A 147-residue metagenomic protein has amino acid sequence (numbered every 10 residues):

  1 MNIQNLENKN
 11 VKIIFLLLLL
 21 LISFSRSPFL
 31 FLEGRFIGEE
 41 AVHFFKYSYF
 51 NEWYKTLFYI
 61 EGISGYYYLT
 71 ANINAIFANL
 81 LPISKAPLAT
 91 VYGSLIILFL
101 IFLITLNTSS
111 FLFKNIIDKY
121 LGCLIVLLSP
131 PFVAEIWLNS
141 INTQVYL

Functional and structural regions predicted by a protein language model:
M1-S23: Start-transfer (signal-anchor) and selected internal transmembrane alpha helices of multi-pass inner/ER membrane
V11-I13, F58-S64, K114-G122: Membrane-interfacial loop-to-transmembrane alpha-helix junctions, especially the N-terminal start
F24-V42: Helix-to-loop transition at the C-terminal end of transmembrane segments
H43-S48, F58-K85: Short hydrophobic/aromatic helix or loop-helix immediately within or flanking a transmembrane segment in polytopic
Y92-I117: Transmembrane-helix motifs of polytopic, lipid-linked glycan transferases
K119-A134: Membrane-embedded helix bundles of polyisoprenyl
F132-L147: Multi-pass, polyprenyl lipid-linked donor-dependent membrane glycosyltransferases
